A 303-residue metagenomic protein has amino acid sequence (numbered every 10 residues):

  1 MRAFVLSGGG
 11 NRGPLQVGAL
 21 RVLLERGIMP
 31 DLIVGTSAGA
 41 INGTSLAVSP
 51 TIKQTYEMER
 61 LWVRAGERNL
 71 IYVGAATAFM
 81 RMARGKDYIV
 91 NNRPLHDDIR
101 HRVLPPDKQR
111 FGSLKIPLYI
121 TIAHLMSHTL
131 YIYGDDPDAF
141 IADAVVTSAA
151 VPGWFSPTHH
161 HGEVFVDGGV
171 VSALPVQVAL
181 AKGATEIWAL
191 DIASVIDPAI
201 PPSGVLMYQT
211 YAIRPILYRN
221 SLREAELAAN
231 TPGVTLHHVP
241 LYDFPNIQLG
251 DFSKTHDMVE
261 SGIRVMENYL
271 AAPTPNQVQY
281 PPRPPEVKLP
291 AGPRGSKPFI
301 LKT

Functional and structural regions predicted by a protein language model:
M1-D31, A38, N42-V48, I52-E59 (+2 more regions): Catalytic domains of lipid- and phosphate-ester/thioester hydrolases
R2-I99, G134-T147, D191, V195 (+1 more regions): Patatin-like phospholipase
L20, P137, G204-L206, T255: Short, solvent-exposed amphipathic alpha-helical segments in soluble enzyme and RNA/protein-processing domains
T51-I52, L70-G74, K86, A123 (+3 more regions): Short alpha-helix boundary/capping motifs
Q54, I196-R223, T231-H237: Short acidic, glycine/proline-enriched helix-loop-strand junctions
E67-A76, L217-P245, L301: Electropositive, surface-exposed helix/loop patches at the edges of structured domains that serve as adaptable
A75-A193, V234-Y280: Active-site-adjacent alpha/beta core region of enzyme catalytic domains
